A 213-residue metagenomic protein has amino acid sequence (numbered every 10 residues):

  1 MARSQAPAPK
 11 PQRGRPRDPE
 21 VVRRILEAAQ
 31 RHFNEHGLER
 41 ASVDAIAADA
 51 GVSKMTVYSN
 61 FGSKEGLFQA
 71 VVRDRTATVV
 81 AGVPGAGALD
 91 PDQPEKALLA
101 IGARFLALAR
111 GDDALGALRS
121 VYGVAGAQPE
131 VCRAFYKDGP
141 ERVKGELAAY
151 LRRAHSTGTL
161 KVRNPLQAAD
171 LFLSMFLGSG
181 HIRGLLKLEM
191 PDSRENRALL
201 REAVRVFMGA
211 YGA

Functional and structural regions predicted by a protein language model:
M1-V52, S59-N60, E65-G66: Basic, helix-initiating cap at the start of DNA-binding domains
F33, L38, S42-V43, V52-K54 (+6 more regions): Amphipathic alpha-helical segments enriched in hydrophobic/aromatic and basic residues that form the DNA-contacting
S63, G111, A127-P129: Short loop-to-helix capping motifs
A70, V83-G116, K161, P165-F172 (+1 more regions): Hydrophobic alpha-helical connector segments
R73-P94, G184-P191: Short, flexible, glycine-rich and Lys/Arg-enriched loop motifs at helix boundaries that contact anionic partners
K96, A107-L108, G116, S120 (+3 more regions): Amphipathic alpha-helical packing segments from all-alpha helical-bundle domains
R133, H155-R205: Hydrophobic/aromatic-rich alpha-helical bundle segments in the mid-to-C-terminal region
Y150, V206-A213: C-terminal alpha-helix
